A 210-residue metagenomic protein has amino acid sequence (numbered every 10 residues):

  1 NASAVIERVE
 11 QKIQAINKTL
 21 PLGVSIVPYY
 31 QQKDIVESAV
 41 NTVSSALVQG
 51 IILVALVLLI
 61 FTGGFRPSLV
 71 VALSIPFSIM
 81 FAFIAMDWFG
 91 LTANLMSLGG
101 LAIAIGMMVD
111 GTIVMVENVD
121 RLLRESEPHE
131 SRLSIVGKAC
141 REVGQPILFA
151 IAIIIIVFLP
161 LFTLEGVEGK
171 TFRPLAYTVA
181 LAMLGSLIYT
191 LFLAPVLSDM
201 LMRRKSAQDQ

Functional and structural regions predicted by a protein language model:
N1-Q210: Hydrophobic regular secondary-structure detector
